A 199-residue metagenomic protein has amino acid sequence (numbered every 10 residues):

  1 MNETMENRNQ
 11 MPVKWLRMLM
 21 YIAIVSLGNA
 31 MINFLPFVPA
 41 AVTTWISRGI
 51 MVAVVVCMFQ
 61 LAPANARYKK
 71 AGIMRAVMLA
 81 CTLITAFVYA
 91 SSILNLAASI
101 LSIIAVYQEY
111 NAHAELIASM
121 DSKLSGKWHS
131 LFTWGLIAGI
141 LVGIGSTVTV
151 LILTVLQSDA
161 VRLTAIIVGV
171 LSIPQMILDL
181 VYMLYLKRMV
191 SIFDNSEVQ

Functional and structural regions predicted by a protein language model:
M1-A30, R48-T85, A97-L141, L178-Q199: Membrane-interface extramembranous regions at the lipid-water interface
V25-I50, C81-S102, G139-L178: Membrane-helix interface segments in multi-pass membrane proteins
